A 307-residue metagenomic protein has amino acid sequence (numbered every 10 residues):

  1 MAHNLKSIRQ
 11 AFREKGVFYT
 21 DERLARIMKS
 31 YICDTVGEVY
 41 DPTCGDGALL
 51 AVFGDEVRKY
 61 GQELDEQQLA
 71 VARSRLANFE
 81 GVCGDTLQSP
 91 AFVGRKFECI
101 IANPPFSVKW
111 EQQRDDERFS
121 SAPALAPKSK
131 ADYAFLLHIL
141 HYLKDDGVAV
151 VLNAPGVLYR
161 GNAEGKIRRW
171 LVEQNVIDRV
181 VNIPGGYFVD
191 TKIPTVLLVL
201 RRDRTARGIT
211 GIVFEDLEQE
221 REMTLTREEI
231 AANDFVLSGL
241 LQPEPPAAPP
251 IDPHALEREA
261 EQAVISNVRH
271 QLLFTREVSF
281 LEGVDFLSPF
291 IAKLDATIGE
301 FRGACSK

Functional and structural regions predicted by a protein language model:
N4: Short coil/turn motifs at helix boundaries and re-entrant loops, enriched in small/polar and proline residues
S7-A102, S107-V108, D146, A154-G156 (+2 more regions): Conserved S-adenosyl-L-methionine
G94, E98-K307: A conserved structural/catalytic subdomain of Rossmann-like adenosyl-cofactor enzymes
